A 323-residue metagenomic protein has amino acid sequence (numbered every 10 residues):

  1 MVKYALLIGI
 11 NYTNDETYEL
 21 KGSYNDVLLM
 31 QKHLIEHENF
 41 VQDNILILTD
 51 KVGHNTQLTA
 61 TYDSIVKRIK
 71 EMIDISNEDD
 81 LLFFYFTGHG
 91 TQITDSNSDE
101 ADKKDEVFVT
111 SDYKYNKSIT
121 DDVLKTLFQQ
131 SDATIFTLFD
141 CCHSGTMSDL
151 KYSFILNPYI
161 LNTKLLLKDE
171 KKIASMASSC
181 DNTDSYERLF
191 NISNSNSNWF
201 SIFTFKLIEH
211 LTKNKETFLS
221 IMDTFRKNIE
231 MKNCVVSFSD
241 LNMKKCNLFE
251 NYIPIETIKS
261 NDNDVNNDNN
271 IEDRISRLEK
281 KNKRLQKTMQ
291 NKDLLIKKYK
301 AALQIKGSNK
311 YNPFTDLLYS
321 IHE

Functional and structural regions predicted by a protein language model:
M1-E323: Cysteine endopeptidase catalytic domains of the caspase/legumain-like
